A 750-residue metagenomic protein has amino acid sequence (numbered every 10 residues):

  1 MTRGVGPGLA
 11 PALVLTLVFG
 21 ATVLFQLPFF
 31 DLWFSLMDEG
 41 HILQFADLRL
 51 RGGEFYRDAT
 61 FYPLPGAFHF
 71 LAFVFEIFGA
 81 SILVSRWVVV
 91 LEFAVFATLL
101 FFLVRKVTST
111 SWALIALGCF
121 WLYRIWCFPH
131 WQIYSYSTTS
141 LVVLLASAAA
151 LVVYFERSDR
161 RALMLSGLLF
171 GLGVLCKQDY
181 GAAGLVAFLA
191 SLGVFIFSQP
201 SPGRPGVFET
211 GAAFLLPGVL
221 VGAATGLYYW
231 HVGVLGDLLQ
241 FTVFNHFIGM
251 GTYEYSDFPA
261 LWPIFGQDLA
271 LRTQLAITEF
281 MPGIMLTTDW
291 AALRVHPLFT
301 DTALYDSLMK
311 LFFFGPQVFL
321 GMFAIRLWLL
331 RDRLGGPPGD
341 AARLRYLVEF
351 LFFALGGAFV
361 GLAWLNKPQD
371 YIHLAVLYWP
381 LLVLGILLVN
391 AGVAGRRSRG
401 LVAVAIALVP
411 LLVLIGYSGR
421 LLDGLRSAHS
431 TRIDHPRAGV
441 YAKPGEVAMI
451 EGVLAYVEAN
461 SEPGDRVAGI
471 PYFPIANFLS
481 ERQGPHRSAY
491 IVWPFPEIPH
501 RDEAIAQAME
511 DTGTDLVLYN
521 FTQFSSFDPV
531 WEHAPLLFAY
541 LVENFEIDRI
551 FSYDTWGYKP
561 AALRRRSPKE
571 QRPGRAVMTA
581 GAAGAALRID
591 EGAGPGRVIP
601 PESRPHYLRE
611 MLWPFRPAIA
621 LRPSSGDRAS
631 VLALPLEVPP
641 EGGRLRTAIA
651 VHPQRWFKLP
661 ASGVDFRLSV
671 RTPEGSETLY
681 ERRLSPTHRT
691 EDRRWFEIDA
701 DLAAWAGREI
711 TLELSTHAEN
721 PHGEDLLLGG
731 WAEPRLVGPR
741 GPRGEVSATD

Functional and structural regions predicted by a protein language model:
F68, I82, R86, F96 (+5 more regions): Aromatic- and kink-enriched transmembrane "portal" helix at the membrane-lumen/periplasm boundary that abuts
L100-Y123, L141-V142, R160-L165: Transmembrane-helix signature of polytopic, membrane-embedded enzymes that assemble or transfer cell-envelope glycans
L145-L165, I196-P202, F312-F313, F319-R345 (+1 more regions): Membrane-interface transmembrane helices that cradle and orient dolichyl/undecaprenyl
V153-L172, P202-L216, E349-L355: Short hydrophobic alpha-helices at membrane interfaces in multi-pass membrane enzymes
A162-Q178, G184-S191, V219-L220, T225 (+1 more regions): Membrane-interface alpha helices of multi-pass inner-membrane proteins
A182, V360, L365-V402: Hydrophobic/aromatic-rich transmembrane helices and adjacent perimembrane loops
S427, R437-F495, I505-E510, T514-F527 (+1 more regions): Short periplasmic/luminal acceptor-recognition loop of GT-C membrane glycosyltransferases, typified by
K569-D750: Gly-Asp-aromatic-enriched flexible segments
